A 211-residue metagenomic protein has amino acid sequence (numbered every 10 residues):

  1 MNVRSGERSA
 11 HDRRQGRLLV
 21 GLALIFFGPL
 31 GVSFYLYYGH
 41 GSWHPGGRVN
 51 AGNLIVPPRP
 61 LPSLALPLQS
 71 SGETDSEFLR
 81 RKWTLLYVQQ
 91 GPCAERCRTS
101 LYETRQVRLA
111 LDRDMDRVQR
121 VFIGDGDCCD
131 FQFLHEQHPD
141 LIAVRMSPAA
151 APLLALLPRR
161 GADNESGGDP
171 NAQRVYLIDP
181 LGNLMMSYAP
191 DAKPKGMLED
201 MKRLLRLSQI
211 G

Functional and structural regions predicted by a protein language model:
M1-D12: N-terminal Lys/Arg-rich, disordered targeting/topogenic segments
D12-I25: N-terminal Sec-pathway targeting helices
L24-G31, G41-E77: N-terminal "domain-start" segment that seeds a small globular fold
Y38, L101-V121: Conserved helix-turn-beta segment immediately C-terminal to the redox Cys motif in thioredoxin-like folds
S76-T104: Short active-site neighborhood of thiol/selenol oxidoreductases, capturing the structured segment around
Y87, R120-F122, L177: Structural beta-sheet core signal
Q119-V121, G126, Q132-Q173: Short, internal strand/loop/helix patches that form the active-site neighborhood or redox-interaction surface
D163-G211: Thiol-/selenol-based redox modules, centered on thioredoxin-like and closely related oxidoreductase domains
